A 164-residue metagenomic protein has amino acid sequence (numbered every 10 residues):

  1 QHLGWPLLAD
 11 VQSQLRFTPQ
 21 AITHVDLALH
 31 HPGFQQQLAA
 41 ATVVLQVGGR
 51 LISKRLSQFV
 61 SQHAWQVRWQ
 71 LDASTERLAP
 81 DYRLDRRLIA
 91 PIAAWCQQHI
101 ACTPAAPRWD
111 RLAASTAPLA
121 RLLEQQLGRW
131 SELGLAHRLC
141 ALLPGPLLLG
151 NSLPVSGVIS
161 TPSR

Functional and structural regions predicted by a protein language model:
Q1-W69, R77, S163-R164: Glycine-rich, anion-gripping cofactor-binding loops and their flanking helix/strand elements in enzyme active sites
R16, L153-P154: Active-site segments that bind and position negatively charged phosphate/pyrophosphate groups
L51, A94, S156: Short alpha-helical
F59-L153: Phosphate/pyrophosphate-binding active-site segments
V155-R164: Thiamine diphosphate
